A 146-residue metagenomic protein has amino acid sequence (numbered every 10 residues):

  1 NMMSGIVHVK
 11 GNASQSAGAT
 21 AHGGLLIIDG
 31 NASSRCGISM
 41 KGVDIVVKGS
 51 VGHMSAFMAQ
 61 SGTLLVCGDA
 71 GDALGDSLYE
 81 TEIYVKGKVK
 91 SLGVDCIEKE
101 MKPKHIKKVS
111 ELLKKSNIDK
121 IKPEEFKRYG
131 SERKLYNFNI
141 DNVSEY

Functional and structural regions predicted by a protein language model:
M3-K10, H22-L25, K41: Tandem repeat protein-protein interaction scaffolds, dominated by ankyrin-repeat arrays but also generalizing to other
H8-K10, Q15, D29, R35 (+2 more regions): Intrinsically disordered, low-complexity terminal regions
